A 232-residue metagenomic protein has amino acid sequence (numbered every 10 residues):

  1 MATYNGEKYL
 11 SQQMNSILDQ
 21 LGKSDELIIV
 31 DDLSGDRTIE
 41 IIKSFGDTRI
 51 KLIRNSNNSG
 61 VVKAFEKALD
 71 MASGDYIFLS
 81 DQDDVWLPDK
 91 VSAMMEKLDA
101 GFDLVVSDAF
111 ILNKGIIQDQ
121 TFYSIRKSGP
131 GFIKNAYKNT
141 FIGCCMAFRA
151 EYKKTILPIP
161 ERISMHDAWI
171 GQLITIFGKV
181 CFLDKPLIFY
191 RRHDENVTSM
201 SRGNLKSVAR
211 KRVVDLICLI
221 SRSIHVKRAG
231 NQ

Functional and structural regions predicted by a protein language model:
G6-D19: Short, well-formed alpha-helical segments that are part of the catalytic scaffolds of diverse glycosyltransferases
Y9-S11, D36-K43, D89: Acidic helix N-cap motif at the loop->helix transition within catalytic regions of sugar-transfer enzymes
D31-E40, N57: A conserved acidic beta->alpha catalytic loop
R37, K63, D84-K97, N113: Acidic donor-binding/catalytic loop of UDP-sugar-dependent glycosyltransferases, especially processive GT2
N55-A72: Glycine-rich, basic loop-to-helix element that forms the pyrophosphate-binding segment of sugar-nucleotide handling
D70, G129-S201: Conserved nucleotide-sugar donor-binding catalytic segment
I77: Short aromatic/hydrophobic "clamp" motif used to bind/position activated sugar donors
V91-D119: Conserved donor NDP-sugar-binding/catalytic core segment of glycosyltransferases
